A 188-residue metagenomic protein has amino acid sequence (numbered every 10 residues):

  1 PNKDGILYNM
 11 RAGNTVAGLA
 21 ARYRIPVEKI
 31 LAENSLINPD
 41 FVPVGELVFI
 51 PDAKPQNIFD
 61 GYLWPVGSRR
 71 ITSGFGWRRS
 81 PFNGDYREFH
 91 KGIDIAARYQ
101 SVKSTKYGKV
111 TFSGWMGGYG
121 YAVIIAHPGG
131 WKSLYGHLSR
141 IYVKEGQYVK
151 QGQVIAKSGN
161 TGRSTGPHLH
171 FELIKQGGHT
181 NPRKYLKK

Functional and structural regions predicted by a protein language model:
P1-R24, E46: Primarily a LysM-type cell-wall glycan-binding module
D4, E46-R70, G76-W77: Extracytoplasmic and endomembrane cell-envelope/extracellular-matrix remodeling and assembly machinery
G13, G45-V48, G146, G152: Loop/turn positions that initiate beta-strands
R22-K29, E33-P39, P51, G74 (+2 more regions): Structured segments of extracytoplasmic/periplasmic soluble domains in secreted or envelope-associated proteins
E28-I37, P55-N57, G92-I93, A97: N-terminal post-signal-peptidase region of extra-cytosolic proteins
Y62-K188: Catalytic cores of peptidoglycan-degrading enzymes
